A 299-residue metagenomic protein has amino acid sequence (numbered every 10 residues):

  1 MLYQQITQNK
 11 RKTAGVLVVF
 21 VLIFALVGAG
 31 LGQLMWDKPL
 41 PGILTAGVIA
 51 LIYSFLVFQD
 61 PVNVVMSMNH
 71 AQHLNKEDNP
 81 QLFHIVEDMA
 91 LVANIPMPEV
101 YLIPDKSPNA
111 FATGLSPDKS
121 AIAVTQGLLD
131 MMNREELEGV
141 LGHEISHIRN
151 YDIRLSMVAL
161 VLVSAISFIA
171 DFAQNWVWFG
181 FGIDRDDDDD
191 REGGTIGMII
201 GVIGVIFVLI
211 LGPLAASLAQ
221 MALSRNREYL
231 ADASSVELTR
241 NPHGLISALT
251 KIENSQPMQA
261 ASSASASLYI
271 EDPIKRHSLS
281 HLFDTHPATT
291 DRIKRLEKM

Functional and structural regions predicted by a protein language model:
M1-F111, S156-Y229, T239, Q256-Q259: Hydrophobic or amphipathic, alpha-helical segments that drive membrane association/targeting
M1-N9, I122, L141-I148: Cytosolic juxtamembrane N-terminal segments of multi-pass membrane proteins
L74, Q126-G139, H281: Short pre-active-site segment immediately N-terminal to the catalytic Zn-binding motif
V92-K119, I183-G193, A222, A233-M299: Active-site-proximal gating segments in proteases and membrane effectors
I103-P104, V124-L128, E144: A secondary-structure boundary/capping signal
A110-R134: Active-site scaffold of zinc-dependent metalloenzymes
N133-R149, R154: Short alpha-helix carrying the canonical HExxH Zn2+-binding catalytic motif
